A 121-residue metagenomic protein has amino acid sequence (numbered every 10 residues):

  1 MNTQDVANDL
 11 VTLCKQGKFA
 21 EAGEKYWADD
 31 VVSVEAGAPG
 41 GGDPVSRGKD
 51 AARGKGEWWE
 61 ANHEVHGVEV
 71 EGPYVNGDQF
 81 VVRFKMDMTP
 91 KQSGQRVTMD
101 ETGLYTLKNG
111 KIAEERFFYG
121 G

Functional and structural regions predicted by a protein language model:
N2, R53, E57-G121: A beta-strand edge to alpha-helix "cap/lid" segment located at domain peripheries
D5, A20, E24-G77: A solvent-exposed, acidic/Ser-Thr-rich amphipathic alpha-helical stretch
V6-L13: Solvent-exposed, amphipathic alpha-helical segments
T12, G41-V45, G94: Alpha-helix initiation/capping motif
L13-C14, P73: Hydrophobic side-chain positions on well-ordered alpha-helices, corresponding to helix-helix packing/interface faces
